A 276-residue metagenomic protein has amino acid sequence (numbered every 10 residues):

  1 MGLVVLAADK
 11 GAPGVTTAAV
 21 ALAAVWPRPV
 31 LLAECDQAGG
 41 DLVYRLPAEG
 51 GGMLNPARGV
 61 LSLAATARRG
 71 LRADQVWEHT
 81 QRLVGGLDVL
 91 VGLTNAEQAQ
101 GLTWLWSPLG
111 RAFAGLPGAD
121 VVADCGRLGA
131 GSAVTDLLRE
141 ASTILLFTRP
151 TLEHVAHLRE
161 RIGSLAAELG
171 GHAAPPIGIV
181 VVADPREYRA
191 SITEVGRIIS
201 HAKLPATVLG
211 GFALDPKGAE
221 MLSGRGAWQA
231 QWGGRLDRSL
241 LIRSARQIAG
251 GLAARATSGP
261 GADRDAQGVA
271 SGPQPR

Functional and structural regions predicted by a protein language model:
L3-L71, D120, D124-C125: Walker A/P-loop NTP-binding active-site region of P-loop NTPases, recognizing the glycine-rich GxxxxGKT/S
V5-A7, A33-E34, V91-L93, V122-C125 (+2 more regions): Conserved beta-strand segments of the P-loop GTPase G domain that flank and frequently precede/overlap
H79, V89-G126, A130: Cytosolic-facing regulatory segments adjacent to core modules
L116-P117, G131-L152: Inter-motif core of Ras-like GTPase G domains
T143, G178, V208-G210: Well-ordered beta-strand positions
L158-G171: Conserved C-terminal guanine-recognition region of P-loop GTPase G domains, centered on the G4
A183-Q231: Beta-strand-loop-alpha "switch" segments that mediate conformational coupling across diverse proteins
E220-A249: C-terminal boundary of histidine-terminating zinc-finger modules
